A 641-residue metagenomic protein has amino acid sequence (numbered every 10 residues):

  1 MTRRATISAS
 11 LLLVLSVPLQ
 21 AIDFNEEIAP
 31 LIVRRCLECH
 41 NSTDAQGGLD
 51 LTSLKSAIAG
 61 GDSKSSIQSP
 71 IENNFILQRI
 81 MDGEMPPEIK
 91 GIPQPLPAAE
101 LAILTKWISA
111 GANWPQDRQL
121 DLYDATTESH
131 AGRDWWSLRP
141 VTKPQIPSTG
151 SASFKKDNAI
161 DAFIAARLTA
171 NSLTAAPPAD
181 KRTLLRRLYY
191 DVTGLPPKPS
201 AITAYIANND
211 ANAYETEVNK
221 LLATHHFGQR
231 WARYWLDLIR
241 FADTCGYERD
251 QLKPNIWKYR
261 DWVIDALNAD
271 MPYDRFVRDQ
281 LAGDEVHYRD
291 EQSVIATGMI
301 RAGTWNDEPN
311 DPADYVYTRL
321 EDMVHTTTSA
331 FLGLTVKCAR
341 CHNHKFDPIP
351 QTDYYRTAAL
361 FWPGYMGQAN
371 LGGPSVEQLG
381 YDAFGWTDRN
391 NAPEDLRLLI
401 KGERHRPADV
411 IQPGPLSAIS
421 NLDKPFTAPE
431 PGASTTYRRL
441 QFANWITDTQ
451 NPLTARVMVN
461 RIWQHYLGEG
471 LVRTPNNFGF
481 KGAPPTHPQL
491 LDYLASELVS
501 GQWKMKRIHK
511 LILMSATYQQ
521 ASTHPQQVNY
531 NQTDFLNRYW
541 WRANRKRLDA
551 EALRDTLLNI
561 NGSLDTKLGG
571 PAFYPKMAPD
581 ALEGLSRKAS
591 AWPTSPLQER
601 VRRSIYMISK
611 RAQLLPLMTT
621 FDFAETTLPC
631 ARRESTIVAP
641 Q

Functional and structural regions predicted by a protein language model:
M1-A5: Positively charged n-region of N-terminal signal peptides that target proteins for export
S8-V17: Bacterial N-terminal signal peptides
A21-T105, W114-D161, A165-A166, R182-R187 (+6 more regions): Solvent-exposed helix-loop boundary motif
I32, T327, F331-K337: Short metal-coordination and nucleic-acid-contact micro-motifs, chiefly zinc-binding Cys/His arrays
E38, R340-N343: Short, cysteine/histidine-rich loop/knuckle motifs that typically chelate Zn2+
E100-Q119, A383-K401: Extended acidic/polar, glycine-enriched regions that form or flank non-catalytic beta-rich accessory modules
S151-H226, F241-Y288, G333, K337 (+5 more regions): Primarily short, surface-exposed interaction patches in extracytoplasmic proteins
L236-L238, A242-P254, Y259, D284-M323: Beta-propeller blade termini and top-face loops
